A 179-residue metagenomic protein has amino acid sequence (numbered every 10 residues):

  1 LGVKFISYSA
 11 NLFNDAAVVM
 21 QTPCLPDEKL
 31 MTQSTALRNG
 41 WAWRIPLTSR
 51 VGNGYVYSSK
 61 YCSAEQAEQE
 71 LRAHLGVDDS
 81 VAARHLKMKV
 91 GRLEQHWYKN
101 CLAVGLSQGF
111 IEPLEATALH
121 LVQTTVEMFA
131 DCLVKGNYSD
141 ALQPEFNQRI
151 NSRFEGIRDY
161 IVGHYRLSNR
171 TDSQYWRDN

Functional and structural regions predicted by a protein language model:
L1-V77, V126: Predominantly flavin-linked oxidoreductase catalytic cores and closely associated redox partners
V19, Q66, L93, Q148 (+1 more regions): Charge-rich, low-complexity amphipathic helices in intrinsically disordered tails/linkers adjacent to domains
T32-N39, K89-V90, R149, R153: A general structural signal for short secondary-structure boundary/capping elements
W41, W97, C101, Y165 (+1 more regions): Tryptophan-centric aromatic hotspots in well-structured domains and transmembrane helices
V56-Y61, S173-N179: Repeat-unit-sized solenoid/scaffold elements
D78-I150: A conserved active-site cap/scaffold subdomain adjacent to cofactor or substrate pockets
A130-D178: Active-site-proximal substrate-binding core of FAD-dependent oxidoreductases
